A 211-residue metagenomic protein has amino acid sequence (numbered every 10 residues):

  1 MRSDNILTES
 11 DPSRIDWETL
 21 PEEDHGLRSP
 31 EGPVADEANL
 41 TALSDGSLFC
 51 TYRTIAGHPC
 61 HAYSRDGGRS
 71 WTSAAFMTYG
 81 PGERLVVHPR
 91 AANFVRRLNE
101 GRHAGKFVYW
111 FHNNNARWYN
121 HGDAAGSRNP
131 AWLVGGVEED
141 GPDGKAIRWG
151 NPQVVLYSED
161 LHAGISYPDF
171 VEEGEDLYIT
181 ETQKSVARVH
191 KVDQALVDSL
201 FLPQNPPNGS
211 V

Functional and structural regions predicted by a protein language model:
M1-E37, T41-H88, R97-L161, L177-V211: Beta-rich carbohydrate-recognition and catalytic domains
E37-N39, A92-F94, Y167-D169: Conserved beta-strand position repeated once per blade in WD40 beta-propeller domains
Y157-E172: C-terminal structured domain segments
